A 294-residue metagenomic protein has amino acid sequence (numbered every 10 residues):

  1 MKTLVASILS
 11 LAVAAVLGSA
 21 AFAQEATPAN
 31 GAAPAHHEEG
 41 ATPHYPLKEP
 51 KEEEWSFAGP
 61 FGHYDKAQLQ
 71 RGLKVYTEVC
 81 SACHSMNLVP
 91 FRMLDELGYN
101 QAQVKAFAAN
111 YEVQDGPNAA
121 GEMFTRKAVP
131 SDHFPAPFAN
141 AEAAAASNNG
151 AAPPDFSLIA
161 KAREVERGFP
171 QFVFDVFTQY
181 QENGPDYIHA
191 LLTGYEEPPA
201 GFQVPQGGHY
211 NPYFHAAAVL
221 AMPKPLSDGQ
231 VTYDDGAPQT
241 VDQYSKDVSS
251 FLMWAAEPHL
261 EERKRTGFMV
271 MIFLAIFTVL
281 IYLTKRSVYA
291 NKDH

Functional and structural regions predicted by a protein language model:
S7-V16: Bacterial N-terminal signal peptides
L17-A23: Sec/Tat signal peptide C-region and signal peptidase I cleavage site
Q24-E53: Acidic, low-complexity proline/glycine-rich segments
E39, L47-K74, S85-Y99, Q103-V104 (+3 more regions): Electrostatic cytochrome c docking/interface patches
K74-S85, D132-A139, A152-K161, A190 (+1 more regions): C-type cytochrome heme c attachment motif
A151, D155-H209: Acidic, glycine-rich loop-and-strand cores that form catalytic or ligand-binding grooves in diverse globular domains
F214-E257: Extended, hydrophilic extramembrane loops/domains of integral membrane proteins
R263-H294: Juxtamembrane interface at the cytosolic side of transmembrane helices
